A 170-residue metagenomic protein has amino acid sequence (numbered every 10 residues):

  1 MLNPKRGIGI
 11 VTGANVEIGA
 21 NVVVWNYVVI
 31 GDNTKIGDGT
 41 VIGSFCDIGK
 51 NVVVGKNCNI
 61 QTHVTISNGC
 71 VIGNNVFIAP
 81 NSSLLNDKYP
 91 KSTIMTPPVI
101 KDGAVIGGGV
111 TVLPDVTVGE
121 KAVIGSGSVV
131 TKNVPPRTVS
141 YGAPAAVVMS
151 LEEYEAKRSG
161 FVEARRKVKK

Functional and structural regions predicted by a protein language model:
N3: Glycine-rich adenosyl-nucleotide cofactor-binding module
G7-I8, G13-A14, G19-A20, W25-N26 (+19 more regions): Left-handed beta-helix
K88-P90, V116, S150-E152: Conserved catalytic-core motifs of eukaryotic protein kinase domains, centered on the activation segment
G107, Y154, V168-K170: Short, structured secondary-structure boundary patches
P136-G160: Conserved beta-strand-loop-alpha-helix hinge in the C-terminal portion of ABC ATPase nucleotide-binding domains
R158-K170: Acidic/histidine-enriched, glycine/proline-rich intrinsically disordered or flexible terminal extensions
